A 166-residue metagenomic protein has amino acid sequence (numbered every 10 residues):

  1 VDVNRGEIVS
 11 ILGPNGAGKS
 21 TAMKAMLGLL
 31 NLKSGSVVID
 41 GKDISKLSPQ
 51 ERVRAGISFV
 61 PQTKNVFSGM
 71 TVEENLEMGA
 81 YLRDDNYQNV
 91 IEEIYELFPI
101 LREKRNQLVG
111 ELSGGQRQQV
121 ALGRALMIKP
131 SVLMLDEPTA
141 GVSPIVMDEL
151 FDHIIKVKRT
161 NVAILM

Functional and structural regions predicted by a protein language model:
V1-M166: Glycine-rich phosphate-binding loops of nucleotide-dependent enzymes
